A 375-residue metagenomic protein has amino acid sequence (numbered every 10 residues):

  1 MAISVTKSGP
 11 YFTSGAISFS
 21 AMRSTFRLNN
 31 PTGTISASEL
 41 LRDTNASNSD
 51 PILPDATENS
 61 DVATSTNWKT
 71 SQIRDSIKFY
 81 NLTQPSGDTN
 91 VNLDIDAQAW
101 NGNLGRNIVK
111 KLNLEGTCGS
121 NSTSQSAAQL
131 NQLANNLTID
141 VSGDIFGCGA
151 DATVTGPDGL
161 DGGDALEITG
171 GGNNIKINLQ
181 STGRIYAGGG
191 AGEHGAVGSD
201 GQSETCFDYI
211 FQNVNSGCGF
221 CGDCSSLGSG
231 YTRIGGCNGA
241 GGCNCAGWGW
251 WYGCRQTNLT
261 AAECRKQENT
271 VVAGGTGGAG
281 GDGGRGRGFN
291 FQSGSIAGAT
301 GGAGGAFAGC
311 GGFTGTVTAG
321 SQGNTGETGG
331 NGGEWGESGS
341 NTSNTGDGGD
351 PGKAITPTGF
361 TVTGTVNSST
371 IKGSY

Functional and structural regions predicted by a protein language model:
A2-Y375: Glycine-centric low-complexity repeats
